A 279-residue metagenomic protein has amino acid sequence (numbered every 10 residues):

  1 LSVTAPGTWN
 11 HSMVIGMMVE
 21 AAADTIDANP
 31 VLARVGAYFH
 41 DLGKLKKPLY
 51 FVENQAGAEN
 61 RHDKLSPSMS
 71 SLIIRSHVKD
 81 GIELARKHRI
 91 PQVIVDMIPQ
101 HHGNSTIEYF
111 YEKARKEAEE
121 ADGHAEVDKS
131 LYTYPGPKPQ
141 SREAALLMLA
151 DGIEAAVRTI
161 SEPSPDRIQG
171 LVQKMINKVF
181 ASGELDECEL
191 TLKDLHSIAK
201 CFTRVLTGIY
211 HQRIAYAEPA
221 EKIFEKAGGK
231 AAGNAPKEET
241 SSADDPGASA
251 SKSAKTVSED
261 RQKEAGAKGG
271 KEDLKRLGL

Functional and structural regions predicted by a protein language model:
S2-P165, Q169-V172, K178-S182, T191-L192: Divalent metal-dependent catalytic cores for phosphoryl transfer on phosphate-bearing substrates
E59-D63, R115-V127, I223-A243, G247: Intrinsically disordered, low-complexity linkers and terminal tails enriched in Pro/Gly and often acidic or mixed-charge
F180, E184-E239, G247, K271: Long, hydrophobic alpha-helical segments that serve as membrane-spanning/inserting helices
E238-L279: Long, low-complexity, intrinsically disordered segments
